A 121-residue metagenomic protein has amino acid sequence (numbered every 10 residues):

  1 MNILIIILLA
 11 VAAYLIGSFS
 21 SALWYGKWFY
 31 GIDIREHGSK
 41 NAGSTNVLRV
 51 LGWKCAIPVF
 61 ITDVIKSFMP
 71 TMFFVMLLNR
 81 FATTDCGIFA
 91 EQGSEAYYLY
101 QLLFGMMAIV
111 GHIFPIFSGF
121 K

Functional and structural regions predicted by a protein language model:
N2-G26, K54-K121: Alpha-helical transmembrane segments
L23-A56: Cytosolic, membrane-interface loops and tails of multi-pass inner-membrane proteins
